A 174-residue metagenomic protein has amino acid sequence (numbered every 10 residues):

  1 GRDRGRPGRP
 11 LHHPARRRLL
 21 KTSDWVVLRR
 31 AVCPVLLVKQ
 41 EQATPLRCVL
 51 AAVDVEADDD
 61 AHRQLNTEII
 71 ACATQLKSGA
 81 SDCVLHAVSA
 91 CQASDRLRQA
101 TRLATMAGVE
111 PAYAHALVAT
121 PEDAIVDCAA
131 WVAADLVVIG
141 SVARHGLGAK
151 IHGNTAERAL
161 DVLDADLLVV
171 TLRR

Functional and structural regions predicted by a protein language model:
G1-P45, A129-R174: Gly/Ser-rich helix-loop-strand patches that form or flank binding pockets for ribonucleotide-derived cofactors
L11-H12, V118-P121: Short beta->alpha connector loops
A15-R16, A61, L65, L117 (+1 more regions): Residues that cap or flank secondary-structure elements
L20, N66-I69, P121-E122, H152: Amphipathic coiled-coil/heptad-repeat helices and related helical stalk/stem segments that mediate oligomerization
S23, R96, T120-V126, T155: Short acidic active-site motifs
W25, A71-T74, T101, V126 (+1 more regions): Active-site phosphate/pyrophosphate- and oxyanion-stabilizing loops and adjacent acidic/basic residues in soluble
T44-H115, L168: Small/aliphatic-rich secondary-structure junction motif
L50-A51, D127-W131: Short, surface-exposed amphipathic charged segments that create phosphate/polyanion-binding patches used for binding
